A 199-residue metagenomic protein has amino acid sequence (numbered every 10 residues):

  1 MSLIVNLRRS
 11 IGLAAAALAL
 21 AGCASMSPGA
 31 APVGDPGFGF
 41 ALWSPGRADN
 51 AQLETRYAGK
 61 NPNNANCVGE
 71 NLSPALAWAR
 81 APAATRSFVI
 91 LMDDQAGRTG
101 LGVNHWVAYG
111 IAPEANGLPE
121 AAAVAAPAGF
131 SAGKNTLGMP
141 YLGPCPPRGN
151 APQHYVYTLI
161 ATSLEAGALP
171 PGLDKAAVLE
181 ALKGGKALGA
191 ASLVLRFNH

Functional and structural regions predicted by a protein language model:
S2-G12: Bacterial N-terminal signal peptides that target proteins for export
A19-G22: C-terminal motif of bacterial Sec signal peptides marking the signal peptidase cleavage site
A24-H199: N-terminus-centered regions that define maturation/targeting leaders and the start of the first functional domain
